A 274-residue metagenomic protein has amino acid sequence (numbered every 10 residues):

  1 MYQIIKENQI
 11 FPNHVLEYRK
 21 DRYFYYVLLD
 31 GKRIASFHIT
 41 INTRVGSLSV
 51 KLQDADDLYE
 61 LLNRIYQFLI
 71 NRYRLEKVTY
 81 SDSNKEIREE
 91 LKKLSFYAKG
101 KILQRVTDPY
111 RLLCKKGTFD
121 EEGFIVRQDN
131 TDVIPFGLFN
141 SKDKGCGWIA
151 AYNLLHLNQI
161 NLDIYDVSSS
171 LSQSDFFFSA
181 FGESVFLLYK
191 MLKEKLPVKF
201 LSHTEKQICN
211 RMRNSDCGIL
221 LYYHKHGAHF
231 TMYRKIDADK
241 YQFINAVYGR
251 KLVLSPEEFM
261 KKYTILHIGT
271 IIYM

Functional and structural regions predicted by a protein language model:
M1-R19: Short amphipathic alpha-helix that is part of the acyltransferase structural core
N8, F37-H38: Short hydrophobic alpha-helix segments
Y23-S36: Conserved beta-hairpin
A35-F37, L48, T231: Conserved GNAT-family N-acetyltransferase fold
R44-K99: Acyl-donor binding region in acyl/amide transferases
Y97-P109: Conserved catalytic-core motifs of GNAT/GCN5-like acyltransferases
D108-F177: Active-site-adjacent structural segments surrounding the nucleophilic cysteine of cysteine proteases and isopeptidases
Y110-R111, L162, D166-Y273: Conserved active-site-adjacent core of cysteine acyl-enzyme catalytic domains
